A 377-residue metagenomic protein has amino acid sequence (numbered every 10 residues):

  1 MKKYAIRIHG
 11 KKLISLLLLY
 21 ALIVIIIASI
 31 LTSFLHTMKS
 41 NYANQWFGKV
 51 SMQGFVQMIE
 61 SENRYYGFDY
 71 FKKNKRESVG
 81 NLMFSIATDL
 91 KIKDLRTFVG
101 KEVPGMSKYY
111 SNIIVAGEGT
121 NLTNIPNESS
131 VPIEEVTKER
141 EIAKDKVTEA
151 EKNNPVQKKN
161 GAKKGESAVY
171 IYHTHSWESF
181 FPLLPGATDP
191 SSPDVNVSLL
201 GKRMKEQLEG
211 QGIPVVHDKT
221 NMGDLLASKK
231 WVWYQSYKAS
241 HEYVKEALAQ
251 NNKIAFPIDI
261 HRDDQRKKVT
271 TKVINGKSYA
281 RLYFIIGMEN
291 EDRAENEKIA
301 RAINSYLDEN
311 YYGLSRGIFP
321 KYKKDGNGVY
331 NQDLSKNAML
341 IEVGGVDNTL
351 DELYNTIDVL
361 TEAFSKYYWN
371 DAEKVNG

Functional and structural regions predicted by a protein language model:
M1-K91: N-terminal membrane-targeting segments
V79-T174, S179-L183: Non-catalytic propeptide/linker segments at domain boundaries
S176-S179, N221-L225, R262-K267, E289-D292 (+2 more regions): Solvent-exposed loop/turn segments at secondary-structure junctions within structured extracellular/periplasmic domains
L183-V197, M204, L226-Q235, I286-A294 (+1 more regions): Second-shell loop/turn segments in exported
D194-V269: Catalytic-core regions of hydrolytic enzymes
R266-D292: A short, glycine/acidic-enriched catalytic loop
N296-K321: Active-site-adjacent substrate-binding region of metalloamidase/peptidase-like peptide-processing proteins
I318-G377: Active-site-adjacent mobile loop/cap segments within catalytic or ligand-binding domains
